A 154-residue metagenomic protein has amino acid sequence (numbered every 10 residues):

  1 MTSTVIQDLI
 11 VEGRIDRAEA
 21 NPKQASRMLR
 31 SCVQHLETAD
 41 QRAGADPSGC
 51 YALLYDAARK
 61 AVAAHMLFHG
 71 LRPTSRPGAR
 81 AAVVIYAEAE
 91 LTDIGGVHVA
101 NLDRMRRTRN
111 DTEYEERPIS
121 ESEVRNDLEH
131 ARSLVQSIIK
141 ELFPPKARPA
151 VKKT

Functional and structural regions predicted by a protein language model:
M1-T154: Terminal alpha-helical segments
